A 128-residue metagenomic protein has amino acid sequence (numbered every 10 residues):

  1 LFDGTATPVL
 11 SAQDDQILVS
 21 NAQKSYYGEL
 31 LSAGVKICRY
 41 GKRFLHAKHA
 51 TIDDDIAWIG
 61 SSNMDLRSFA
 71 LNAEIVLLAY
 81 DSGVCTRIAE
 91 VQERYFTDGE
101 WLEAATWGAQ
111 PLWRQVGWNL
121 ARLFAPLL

Functional and structural regions predicted by a protein language model:
L1-L128: PLD/PLD-like phosphodiesterase catalytic module centered on the HKD motif
